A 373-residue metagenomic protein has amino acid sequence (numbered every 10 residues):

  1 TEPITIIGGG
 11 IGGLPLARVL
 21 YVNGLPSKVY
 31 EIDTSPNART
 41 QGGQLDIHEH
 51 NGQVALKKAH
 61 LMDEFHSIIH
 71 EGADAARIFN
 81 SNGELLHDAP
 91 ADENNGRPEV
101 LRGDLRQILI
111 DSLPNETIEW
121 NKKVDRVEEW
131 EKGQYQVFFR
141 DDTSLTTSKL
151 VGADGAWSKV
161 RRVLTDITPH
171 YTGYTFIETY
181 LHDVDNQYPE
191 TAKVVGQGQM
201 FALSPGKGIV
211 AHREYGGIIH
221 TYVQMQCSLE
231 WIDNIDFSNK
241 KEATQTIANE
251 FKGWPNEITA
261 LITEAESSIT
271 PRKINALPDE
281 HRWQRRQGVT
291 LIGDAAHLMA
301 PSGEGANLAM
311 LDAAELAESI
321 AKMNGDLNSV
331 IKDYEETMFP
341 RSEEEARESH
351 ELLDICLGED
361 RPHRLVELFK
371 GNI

Functional and structural regions predicted by a protein language model:
T1-I4, V19-Y21, D46-V184, E230-D233 (+1 more regions): Conserved N-terminal helical subregion
T5-P26, Y30-D33, V151-G152, I177 (+2 more regions): Conserved mid-domain beta->alpha element of the FAD-binding
P26-K28, T117-I118, Q136, A260: Conserved beta-strand segments of alpha/beta enzyme cores
P36-T40, E230-D233, P301: A short acidic, helix-capping loop that chelates divalent metal ions and anchors anionic groups
N37, G133-Y135, L203, T270-D279: Short gly/ser/thr-rich secondary-structure transition/capping motifs
H87-R97, L101-R106, R140-S144, H182-S267: Conserved FAD/dinucleotide-binding core of flavoprotein oxidoreductases
W157-S158, E178, G206-V210, A296-H297: Histidine-centered metal-chelating micro-motifs
L352-I373: C-terminal domain-closing interface element
